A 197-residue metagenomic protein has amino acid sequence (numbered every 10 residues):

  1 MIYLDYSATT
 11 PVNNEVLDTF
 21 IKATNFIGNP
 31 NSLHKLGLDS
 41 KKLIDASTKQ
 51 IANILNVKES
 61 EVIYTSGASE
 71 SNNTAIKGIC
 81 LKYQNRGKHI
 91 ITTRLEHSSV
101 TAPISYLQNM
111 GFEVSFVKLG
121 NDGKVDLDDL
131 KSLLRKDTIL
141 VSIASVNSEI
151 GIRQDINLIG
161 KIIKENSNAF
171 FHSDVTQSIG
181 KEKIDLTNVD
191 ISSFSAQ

Functional and structural regions predicted by a protein language model:
M1-Q197: Pyridoxal 5′-phosphate
